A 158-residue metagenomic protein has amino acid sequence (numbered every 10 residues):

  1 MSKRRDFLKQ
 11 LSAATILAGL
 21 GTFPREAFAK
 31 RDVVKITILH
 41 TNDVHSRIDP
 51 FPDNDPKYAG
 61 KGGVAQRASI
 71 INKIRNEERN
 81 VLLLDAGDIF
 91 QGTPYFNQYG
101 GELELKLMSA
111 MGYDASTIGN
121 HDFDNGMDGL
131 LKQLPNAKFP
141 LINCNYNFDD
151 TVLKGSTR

Functional and structural regions predicted by a protein language model:
S2-R158: Acidic, metal/ion-coordinating pockets
